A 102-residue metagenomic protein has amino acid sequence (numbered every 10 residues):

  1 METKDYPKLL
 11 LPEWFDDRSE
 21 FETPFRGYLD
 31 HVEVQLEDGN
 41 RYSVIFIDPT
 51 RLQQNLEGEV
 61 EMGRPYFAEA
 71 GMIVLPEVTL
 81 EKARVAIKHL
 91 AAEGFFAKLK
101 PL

Functional and structural regions predicted by a protein language model:
M1-K98: Short helix/strand-capping turn motifs
L102: Non-catalytic beta-sheet/beta-sandwich ligand-binding modules that flank or precede catalytic cores
